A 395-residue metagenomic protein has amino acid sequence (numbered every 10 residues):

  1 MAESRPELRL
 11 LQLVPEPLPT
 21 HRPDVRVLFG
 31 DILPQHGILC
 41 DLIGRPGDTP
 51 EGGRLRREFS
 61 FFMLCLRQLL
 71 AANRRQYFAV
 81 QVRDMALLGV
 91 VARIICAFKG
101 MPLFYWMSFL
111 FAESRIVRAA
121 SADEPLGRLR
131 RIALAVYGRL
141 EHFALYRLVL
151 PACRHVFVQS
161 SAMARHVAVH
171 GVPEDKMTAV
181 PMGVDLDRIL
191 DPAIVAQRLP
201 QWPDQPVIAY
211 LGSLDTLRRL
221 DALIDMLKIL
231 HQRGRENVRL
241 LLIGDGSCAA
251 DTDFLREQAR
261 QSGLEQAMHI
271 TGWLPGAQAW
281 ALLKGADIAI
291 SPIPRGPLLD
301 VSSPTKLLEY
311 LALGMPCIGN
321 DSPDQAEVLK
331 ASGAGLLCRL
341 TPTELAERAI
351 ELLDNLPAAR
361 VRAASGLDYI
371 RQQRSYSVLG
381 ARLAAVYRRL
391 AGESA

Functional and structural regions predicted by a protein language model:
T20, R218, A277-A281, A289-L308 (+2 more regions): Nucleotide-sugar-dependent
L66-L70, I94-F98, F109-A112, L126-V156: Membrane-proximal helix-turn-helix segments that form the acceptor-binding/catalytic region of lipid-linked
L70-L88, K99-Y105: Short N-terminal targeting/anchoring amphipathic segment
A162, G183: Carbohydrate-associated surface elements
P200-L227, L241: Conserved donor-binding/catalytic core segment of Leloir-type glycosyltransferases
I243-G244, T252-A281: Nucleotide-activated donor-binding/catalytic signature segment of Leloir-type glycosyltransferases, i.e., the conserved
A331-T343, E351-P357: Conserved acidic donor-binding segment of nucleotide-sugar-dependent glycosyltransferases
E351, A358-Q373, A384-A385: A short, well-ordered alpha-helix in the C-terminal region of glycosyltransferases
